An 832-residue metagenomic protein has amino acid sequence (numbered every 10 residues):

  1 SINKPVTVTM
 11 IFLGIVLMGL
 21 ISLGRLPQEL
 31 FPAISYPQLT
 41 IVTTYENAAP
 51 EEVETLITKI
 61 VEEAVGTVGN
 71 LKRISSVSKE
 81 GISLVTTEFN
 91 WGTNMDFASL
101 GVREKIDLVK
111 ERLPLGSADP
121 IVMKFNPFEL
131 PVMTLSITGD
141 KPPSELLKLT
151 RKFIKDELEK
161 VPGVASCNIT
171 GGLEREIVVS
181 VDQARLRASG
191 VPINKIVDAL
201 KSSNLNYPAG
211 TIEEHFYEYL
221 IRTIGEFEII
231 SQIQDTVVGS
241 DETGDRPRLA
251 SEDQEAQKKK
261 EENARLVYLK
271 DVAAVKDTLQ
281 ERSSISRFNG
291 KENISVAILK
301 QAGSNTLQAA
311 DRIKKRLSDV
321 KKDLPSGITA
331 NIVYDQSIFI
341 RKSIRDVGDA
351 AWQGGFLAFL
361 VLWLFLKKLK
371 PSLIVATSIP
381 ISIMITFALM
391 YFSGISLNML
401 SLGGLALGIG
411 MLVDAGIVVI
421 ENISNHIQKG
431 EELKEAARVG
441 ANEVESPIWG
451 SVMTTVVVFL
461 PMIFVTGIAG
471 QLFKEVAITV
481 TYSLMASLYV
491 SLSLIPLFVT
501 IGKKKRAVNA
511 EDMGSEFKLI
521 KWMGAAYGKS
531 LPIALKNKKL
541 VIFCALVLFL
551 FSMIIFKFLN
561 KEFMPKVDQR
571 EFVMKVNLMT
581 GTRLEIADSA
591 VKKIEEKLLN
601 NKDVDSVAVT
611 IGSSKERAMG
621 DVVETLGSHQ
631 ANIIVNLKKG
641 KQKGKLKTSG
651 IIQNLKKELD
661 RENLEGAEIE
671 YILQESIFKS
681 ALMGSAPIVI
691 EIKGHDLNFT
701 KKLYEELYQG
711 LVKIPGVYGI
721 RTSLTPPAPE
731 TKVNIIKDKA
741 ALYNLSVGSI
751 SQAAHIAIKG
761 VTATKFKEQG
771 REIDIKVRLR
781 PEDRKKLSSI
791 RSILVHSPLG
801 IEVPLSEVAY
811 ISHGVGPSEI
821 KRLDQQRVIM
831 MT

Functional and structural regions predicted by a protein language model:
S1-Q28, V444, D512-M564, V591 (+1 more regions): Signature of alpha-helical transmembrane segments and their immediate interfacial
V6, G14-A49, D107-G116, S240 (+7 more regions): Transmembrane helices with small-residue packing motifs
G19-R25, L30, F356-L364, L369-N425 (+2 more regions): Hydrophobic transmembrane alpha-helices and their membrane-interface caps in long multi-pass transport proteins
F31, V42, K110, E157-F356 (+6 more regions): Extracytoplasmic/periplasmic membrane-proximal domains and adjacent transmembrane bundles of envelope biogenesis
E52-K124, A184-L205, R222-E226, E242 (+2 more regions): Solvent-exposed, membrane-proximal periplasmic/extracellular interface segments of envelope transport and secretion
V102, L360, S372-G394, G408 (+3 more regions): Small-residue-enriched core segments of transmembrane alpha-helices in multipass membrane transport and channel
V333, I340, I344, I420 (+3 more regions): Helix-loop junctions and hydrophobic alpha-helical segments within the transmembrane domains of large membrane
I409-I423, E445-F464, Q471-M513, I633: Transmembrane alpha-helices and their membrane-interface boundaries in multi-pass membrane transporters and channels
